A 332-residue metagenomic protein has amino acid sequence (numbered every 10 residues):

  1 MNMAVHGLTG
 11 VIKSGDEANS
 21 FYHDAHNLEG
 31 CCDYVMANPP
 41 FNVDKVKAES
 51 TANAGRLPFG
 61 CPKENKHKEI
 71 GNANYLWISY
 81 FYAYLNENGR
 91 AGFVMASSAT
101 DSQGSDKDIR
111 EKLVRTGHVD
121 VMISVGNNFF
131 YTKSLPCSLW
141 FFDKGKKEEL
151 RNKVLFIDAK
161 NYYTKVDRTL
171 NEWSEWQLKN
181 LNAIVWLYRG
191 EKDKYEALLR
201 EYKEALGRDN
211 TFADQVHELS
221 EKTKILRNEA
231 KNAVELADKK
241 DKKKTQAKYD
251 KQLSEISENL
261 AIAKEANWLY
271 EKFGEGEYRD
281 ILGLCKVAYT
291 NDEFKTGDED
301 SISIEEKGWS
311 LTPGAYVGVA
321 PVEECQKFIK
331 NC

Functional and structural regions predicted by a protein language model:
M1-G30: S-adenosyl-L-methionine
E29-C332: A conserved structural/catalytic subdomain of Rossmann-like adenosyl-cofactor enzymes
